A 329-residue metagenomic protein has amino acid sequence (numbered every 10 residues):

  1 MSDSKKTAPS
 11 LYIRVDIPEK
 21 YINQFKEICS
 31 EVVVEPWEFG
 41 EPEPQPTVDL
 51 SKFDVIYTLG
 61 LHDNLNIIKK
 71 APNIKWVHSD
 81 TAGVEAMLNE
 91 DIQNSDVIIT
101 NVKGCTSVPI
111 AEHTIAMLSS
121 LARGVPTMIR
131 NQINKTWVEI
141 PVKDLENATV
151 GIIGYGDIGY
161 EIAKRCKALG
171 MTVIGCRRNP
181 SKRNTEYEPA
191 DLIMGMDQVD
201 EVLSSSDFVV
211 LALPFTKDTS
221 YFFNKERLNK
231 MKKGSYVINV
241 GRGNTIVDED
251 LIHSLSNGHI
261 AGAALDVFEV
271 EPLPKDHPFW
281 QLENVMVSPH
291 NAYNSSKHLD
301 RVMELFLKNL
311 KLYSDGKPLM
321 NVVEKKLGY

Functional and structural regions predicted by a protein language model:
M1-I98, N224-E226: An N-terminal-biased, well-structured beta-alpha scaffold segment characteristic of Rossmann-like dinucleotide-binding
G60, T81, L211-L213, V240-G241 (+1 more regions): Glycine-rich, N-terminal phosphate-binding loop of Rossmann-like dinucleotide-binding domains
D80, I98-C105, D197, G241 (+1 more regions): Short beta->alpha connector loops at strand-helix junctions that form conserved, small/polar/Pro-enriched
N94-T149, A168, G175-C176: Phosphate-binding beta-alpha-beta segment of Rossmann-like dinucleotide-binding domains, i.e., the NAD(P)
I99, G234, V240-Y329: Rossmann-like dinucleotide-binding domain for NAD(H)/NADP(H)
Y155-G156: Glycine-rich Rossmann-fold phosphate-binding loop(s) that bind the pyrophosphate of adenine dinucleotide cofactors
G159-Y160: N-terminal Rossmann-fold NAD(P) dinucleotide-binding loop
P180-P278: Rossmann-like adenosine-cofactor binding region
